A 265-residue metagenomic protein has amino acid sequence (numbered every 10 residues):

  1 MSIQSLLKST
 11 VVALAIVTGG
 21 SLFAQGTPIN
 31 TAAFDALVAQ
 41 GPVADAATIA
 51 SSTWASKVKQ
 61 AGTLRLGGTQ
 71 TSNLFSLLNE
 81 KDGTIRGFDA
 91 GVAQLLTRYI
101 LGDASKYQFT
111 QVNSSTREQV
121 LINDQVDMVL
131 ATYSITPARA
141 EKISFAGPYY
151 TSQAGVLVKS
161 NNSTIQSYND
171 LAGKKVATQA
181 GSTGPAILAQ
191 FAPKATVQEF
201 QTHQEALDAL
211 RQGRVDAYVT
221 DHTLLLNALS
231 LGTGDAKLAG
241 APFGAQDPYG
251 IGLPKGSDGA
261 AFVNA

Functional and structural regions predicted by a protein language model:
Q25-I49, N162, N169, S182 (+1 more regions): Extended ligand-binding regions for polar small-molecule ligands
L37-V129: Extracytoplasmic small-molecule ligand-binding "clamshell" domains of the periplasmic binding protein/Venus flytrap
T63-G68, R86, Y168-S182: Short loop->beta-strand "edge-of-pocket" segments that line small-molecule binding or catalytic clefts across diverse
N79-D82, Q94-S105, G184-E199, S230-T233: Ligand-binding cleft/hinge of the Venus flytrap
Q94, K106-D170: Acidic, polar ligand-binding/catalytic clefts
Y107-Q119, S163-T164, Q198-D208, Q212 (+1 more regions): Short helix-initiation/N-cap motifs at beta->coil->alpha
T116, T132-E141, I187-Q190, Q204 (+1 more regions): A ligand-binding cleft/hinge motif common to bilobed small-molecule-binding domains
Y150-V158, H222, L226-N264: Periplasmic-binding protein-like
